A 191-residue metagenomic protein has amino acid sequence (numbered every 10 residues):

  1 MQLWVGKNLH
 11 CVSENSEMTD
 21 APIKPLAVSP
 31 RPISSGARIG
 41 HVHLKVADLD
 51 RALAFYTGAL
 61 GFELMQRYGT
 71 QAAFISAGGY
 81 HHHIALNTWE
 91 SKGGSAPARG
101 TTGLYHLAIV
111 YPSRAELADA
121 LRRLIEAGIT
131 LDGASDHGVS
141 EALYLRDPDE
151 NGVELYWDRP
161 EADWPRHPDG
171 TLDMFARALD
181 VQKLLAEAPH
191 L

Functional and structural regions predicted by a protein language model:
M1-I33, L121-L191: Vicinal oxygen chelate
H10, S16, I33-G36, L44-E90: Core segments of cupin and vicinal oxygen chelate
A27-R31, K92-P97: Short beta-strand/turn micro-motifs at beta-sheet edges
R38, G61, G103, T130-L131: Short loop/turn motifs at secondary-structure junctions
R38-A47, S95-R123, E141-N151: Vicinal oxygen chelate
A54, G58, A118-R122, E126: Replace "anionic and nucleotidyl ligands
S76, N87, A108, R146 (+1 more regions): Residues in well-ordered beta-strands of folded domains
